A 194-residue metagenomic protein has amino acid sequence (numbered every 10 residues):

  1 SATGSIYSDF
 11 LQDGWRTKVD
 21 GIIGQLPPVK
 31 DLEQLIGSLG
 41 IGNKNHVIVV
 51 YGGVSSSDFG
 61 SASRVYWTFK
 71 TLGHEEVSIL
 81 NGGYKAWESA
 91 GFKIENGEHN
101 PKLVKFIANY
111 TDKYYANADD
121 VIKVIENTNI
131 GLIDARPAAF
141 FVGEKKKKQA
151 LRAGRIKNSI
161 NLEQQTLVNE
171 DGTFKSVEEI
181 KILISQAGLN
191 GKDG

Functional and structural regions predicted by a protein language model:
S1-K44, G52, S57, V124-K192: Positively charged, proline/Ser/Thr-rich regional signature most characteristic of the Rhodanese/CDC25-like
L26-V124, K145, G154, K192-D193: Thiolate-centered catalytic microenvironments shared by cysteine-dependent enzyme domains
